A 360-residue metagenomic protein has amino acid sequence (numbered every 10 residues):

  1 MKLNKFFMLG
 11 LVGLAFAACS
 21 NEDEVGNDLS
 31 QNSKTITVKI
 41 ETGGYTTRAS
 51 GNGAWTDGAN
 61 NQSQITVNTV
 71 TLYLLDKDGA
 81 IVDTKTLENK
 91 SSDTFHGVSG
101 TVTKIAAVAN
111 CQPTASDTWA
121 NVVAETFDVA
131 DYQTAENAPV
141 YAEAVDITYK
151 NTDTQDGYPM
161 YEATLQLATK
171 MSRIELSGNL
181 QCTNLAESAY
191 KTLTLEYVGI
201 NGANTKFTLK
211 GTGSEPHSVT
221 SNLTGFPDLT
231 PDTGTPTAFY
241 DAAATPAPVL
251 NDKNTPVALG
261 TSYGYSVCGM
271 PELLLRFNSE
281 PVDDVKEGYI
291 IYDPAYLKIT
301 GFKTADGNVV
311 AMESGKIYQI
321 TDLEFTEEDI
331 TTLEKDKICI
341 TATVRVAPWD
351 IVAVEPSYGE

Functional and structural regions predicted by a protein language model:
M1-F7: Bacterial N-terminal signal peptides that target proteins for export
A15-A18: C-terminal motif of bacterial Sec signal peptides marking the signal peptidase cleavage site
S20-D23: Bacterial signal peptide processing site
V25-G51, L167-Q181: A short, Gly/Thr-enriched small/hydrophobic beta-strand-prone motif that recurs across taxa
R48-N121, R173, S177, C182-S314 (+1 more regions): Tryptophan-paired
D93, Y161-L165: Short strand-edge motifs at loop-to-beta-strand transitions and within beta-strands of extracellular beta-rich domains
P113-Y161, I291-Q319, E324-E327: Structured interaction patches on ligand/partner-binding surfaces of diverse proteins
M312-E360: Hydrophobic, glycine-enriched assembly/anchoring segments
